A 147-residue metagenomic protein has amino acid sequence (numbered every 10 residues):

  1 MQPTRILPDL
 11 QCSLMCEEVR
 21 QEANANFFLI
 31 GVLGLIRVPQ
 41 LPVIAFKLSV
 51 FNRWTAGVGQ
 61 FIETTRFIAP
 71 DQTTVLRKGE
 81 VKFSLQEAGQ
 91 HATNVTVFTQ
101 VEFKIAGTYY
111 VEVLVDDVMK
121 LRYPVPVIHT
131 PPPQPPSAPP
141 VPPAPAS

Functional and structural regions predicted by a protein language model:
Q2-A106, Y110-S147: Contiguous segments within soluble domain cores/interaction surfaces
